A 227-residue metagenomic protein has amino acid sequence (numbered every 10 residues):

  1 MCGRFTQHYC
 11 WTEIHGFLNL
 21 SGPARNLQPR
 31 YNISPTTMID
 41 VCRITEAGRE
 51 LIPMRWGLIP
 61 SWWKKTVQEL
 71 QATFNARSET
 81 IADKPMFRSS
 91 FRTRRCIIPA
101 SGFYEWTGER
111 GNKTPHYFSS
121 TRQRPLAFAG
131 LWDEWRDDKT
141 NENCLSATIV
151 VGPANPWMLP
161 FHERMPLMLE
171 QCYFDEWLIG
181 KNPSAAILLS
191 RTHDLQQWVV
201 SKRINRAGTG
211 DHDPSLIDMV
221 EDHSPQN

Functional and structural regions predicted by a protein language model:
M1-N227: Short linear sequence motif anchored by a di-proline
